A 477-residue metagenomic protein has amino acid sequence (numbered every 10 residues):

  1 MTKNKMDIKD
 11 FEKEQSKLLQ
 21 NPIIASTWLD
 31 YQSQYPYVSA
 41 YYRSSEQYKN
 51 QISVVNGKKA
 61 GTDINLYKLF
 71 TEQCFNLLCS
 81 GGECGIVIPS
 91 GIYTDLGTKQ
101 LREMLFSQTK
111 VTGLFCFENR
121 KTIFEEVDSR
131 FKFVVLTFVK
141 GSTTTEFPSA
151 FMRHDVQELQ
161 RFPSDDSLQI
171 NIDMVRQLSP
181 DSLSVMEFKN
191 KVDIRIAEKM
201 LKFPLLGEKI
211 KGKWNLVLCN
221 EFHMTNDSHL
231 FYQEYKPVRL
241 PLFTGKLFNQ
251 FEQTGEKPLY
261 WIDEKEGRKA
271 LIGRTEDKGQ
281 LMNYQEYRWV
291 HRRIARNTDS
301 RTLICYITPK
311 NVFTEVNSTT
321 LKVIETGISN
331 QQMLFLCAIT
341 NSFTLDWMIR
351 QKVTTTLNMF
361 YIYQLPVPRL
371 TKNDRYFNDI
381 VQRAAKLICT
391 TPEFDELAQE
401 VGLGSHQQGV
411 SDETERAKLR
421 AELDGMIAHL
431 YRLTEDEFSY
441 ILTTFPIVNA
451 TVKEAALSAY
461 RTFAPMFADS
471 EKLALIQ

Functional and structural regions predicted by a protein language model:
M1-Q477: S-adenosyl-L-methionine
